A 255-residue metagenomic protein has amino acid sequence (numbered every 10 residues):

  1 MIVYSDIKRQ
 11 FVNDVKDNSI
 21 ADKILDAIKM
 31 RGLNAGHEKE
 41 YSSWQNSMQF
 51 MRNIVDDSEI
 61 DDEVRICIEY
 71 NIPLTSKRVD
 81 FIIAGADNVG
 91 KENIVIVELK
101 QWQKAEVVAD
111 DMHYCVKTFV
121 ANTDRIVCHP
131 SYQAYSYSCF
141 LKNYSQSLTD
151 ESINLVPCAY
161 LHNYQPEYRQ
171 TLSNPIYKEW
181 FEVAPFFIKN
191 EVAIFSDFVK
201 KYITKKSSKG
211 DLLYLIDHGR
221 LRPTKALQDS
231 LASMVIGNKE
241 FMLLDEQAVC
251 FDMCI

Functional and structural regions predicted by a protein language model:
M1-Y214: Accessory nucleic-acid engagement/destabilization modules that flank
V108-Y114, R220-A232: Active-site-adjacent bridging/hinge elements
L212-R222: Short, structured interface segments
L215, S233-I236: Compositionally biased, low-complexity repeat tracts
R222-Q228, I236-I255: N-terminal pre-P-loop "Q-motif" helix
